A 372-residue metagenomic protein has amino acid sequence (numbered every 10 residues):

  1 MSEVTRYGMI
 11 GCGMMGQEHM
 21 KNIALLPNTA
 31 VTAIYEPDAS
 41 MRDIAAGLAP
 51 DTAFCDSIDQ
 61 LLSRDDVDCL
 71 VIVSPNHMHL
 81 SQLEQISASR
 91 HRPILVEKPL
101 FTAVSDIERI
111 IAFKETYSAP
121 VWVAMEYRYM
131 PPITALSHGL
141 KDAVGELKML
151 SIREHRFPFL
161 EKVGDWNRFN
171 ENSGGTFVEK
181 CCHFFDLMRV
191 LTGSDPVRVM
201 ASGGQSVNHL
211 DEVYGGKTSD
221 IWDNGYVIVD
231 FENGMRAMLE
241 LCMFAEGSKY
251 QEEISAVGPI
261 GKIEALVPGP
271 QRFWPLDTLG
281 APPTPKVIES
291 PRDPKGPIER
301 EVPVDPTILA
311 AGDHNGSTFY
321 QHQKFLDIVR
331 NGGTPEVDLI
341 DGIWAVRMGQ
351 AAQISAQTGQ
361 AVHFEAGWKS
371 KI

Functional and structural regions predicted by a protein language model:
M1-A49: N-terminal Rossmann-like dinucleotide-binding module
M1-V4, T29, C69-I72, T116 (+3 more regions): C-terminal helix-rich "cap/oligomerization" subdomain common to oxidoreductases
E18, P37-S40, A310-H322, V337: Active-site loop of classical SDR/Rossmann-like NAD(P)-dependent oxidoreductases, centered on the catalytic Tyr-X3-Lys
T32, D68, K148: Conserved acidic residues
A53-D65: Short acidic low-complexity segments
D68-N76, L80-R128: Beta-strand-loop-alpha-helix segment that lines the small-molecule cofactor/substrate pocket of alpha/beta enzymes
Y127-S219, G359: Predominantly a Rossmann-like dinucleotide-binding segment in NAD(P)-dependent oxidoreductases
F185-L279, F319-P335, G367-I372: Contiguous beta-strand/loop segments that form the cofactor/metal-binding neighborhood of enzyme cores
